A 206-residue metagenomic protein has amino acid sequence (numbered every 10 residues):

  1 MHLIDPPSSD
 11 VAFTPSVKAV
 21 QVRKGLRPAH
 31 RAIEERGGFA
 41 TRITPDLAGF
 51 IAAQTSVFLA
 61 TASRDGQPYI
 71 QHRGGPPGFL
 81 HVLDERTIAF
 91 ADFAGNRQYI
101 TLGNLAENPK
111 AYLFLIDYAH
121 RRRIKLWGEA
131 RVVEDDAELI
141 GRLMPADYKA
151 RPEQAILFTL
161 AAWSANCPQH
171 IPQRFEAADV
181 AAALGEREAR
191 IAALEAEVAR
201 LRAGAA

Functional and structural regions predicted by a protein language model:
M1-A206: Binding-site signature for planar aromatic cofactors or substrates
